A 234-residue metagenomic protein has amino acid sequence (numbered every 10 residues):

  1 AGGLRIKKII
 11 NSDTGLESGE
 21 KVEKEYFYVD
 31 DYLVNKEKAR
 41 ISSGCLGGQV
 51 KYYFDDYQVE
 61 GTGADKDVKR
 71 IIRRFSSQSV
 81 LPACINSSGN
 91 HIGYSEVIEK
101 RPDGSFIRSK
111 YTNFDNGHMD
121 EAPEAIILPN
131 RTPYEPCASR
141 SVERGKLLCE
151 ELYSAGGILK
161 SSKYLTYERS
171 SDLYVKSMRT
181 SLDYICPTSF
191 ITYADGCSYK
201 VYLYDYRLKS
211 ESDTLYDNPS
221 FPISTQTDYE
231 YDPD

Functional and structural regions predicted by a protein language model:
A1-D234: Non-catalytic interaction/targeting regions
